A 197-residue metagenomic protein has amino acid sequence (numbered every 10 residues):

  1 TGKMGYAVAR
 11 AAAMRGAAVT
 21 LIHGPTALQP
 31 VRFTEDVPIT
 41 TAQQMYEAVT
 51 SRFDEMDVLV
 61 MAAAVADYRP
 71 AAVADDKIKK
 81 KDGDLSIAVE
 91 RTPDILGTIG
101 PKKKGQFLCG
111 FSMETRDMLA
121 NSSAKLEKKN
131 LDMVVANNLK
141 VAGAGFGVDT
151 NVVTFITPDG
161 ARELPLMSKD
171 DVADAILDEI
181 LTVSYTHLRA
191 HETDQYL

Functional and structural regions predicted by a protein language model:
T1-T40: Glycine-rich phosphate/diphosphate-binding loop of Rossmann-like nucleotide-binding domains
A11, P70-P165, D170, A175-S184: Glycine-rich phosphate/nucleotide-binding loop
I22-H23, M61-A63, S112, N137-N138: Short beta-strand segments
P25, F33-G97: A glycine- and small/hydrophobic-rich beta-loop-beta segment that serves as a flexible "lid/hinge" or phosphate-binding
Q44, V172, T193: Residue-level recognition of oxygen-bearing side chains
T186-T193: Conserved small/polar residues in nucleotide/adenosyl-binding loops
Y196: Cationic, low-complexity basic patches in intrinsically disordered or flexible, solvent-exposed regions
